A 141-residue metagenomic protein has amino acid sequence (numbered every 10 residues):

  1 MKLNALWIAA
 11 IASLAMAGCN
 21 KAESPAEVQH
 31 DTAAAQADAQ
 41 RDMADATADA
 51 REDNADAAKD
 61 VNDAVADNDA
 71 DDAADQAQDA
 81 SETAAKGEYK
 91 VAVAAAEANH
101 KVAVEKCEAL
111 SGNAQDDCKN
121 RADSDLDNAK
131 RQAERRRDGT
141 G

Functional and structural regions predicted by a protein language model:
M1-W7: Bacterial N-terminal signal peptides that target proteins for export
S13-M16: Bacterial Sec-type N-terminal signal peptides, specifically the leucine/valine-rich hydrophobic h-region
G18-E23: Bacterial signal peptide processing site
E27-A35: Juxtamembrane extracytosolic/periplasmic "stalk" immediately C-terminal to the first targeting helix
D42, A46-D49, D53-R131, R135-G141: Surface-exposed, polar/charged faces of alpha-helical domains in mature secreted/periplasmic/lumenal proteins
